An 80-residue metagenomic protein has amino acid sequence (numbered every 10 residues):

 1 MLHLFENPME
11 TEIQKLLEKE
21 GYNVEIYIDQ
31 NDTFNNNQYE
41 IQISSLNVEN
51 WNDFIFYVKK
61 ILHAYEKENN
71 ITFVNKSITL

Functional and structural regions predicted by a protein language model:
M1-N31: N-terminal acidic leader/helix
N23-T72: Acidic, low-complexity, intrinsically disordered interaction modules
S77-L80: Short acidic DE-rich linear segments
